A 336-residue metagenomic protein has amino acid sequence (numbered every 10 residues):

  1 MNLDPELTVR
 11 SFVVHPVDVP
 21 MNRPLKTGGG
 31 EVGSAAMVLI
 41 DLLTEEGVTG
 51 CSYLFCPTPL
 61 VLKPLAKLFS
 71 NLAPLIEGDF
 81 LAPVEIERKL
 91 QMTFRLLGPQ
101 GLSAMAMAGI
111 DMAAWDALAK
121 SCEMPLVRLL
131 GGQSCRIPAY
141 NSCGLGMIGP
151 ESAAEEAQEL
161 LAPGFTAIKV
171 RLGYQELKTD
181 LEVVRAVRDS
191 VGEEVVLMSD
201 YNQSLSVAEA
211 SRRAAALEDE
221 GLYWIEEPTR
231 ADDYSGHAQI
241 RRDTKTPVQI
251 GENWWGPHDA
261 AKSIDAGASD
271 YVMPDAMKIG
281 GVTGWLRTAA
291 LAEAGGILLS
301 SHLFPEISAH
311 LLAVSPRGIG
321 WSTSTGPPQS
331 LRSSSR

Functional and structural regions predicted by a protein language model:
N2-E46, C51, F55-P57, P328-R332: Structured beta-strand/loop patches that form or line metal/cofactor-binding pockets in enzymes
N2-L7, S11-H15, K120, M124-R136: N-terminal amphipathic alpha-helix/helix-capping segment at the start of soluble metabolic enzymes
E6, S11-V13, L43-S121: Metal- or metallocofactor-binding catalytic centers and their adjacent structured scaffolds across diverse enzyme
V9, I40, G47, I110 (+7 more regions): Conserved, mostly hydrophobic/aromatic
A66-A73, D111, W115-D116, V127 (+5 more regions): Predominant activation on well-ordered alpha-helical scaffold segments within soluble catalytic domains
E85, A215, G221, D232-R336: Shared catalytic-loop signature of beta/alpha-barrel
G131, C135-T244: Metal-dependent enolase-superfamily TIM-barrel catalytic cores that perform enediolate-based chemistry
